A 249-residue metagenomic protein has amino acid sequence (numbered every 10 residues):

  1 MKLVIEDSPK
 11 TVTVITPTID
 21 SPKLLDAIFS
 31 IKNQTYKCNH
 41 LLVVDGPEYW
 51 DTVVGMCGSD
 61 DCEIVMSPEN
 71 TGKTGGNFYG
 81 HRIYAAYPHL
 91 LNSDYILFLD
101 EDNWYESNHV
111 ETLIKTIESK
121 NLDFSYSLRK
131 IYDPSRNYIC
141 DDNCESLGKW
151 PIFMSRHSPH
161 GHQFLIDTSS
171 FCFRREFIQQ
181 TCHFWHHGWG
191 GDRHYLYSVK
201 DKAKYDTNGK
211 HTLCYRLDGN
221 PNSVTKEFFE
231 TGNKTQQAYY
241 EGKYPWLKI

Functional and structural regions predicted by a protein language model:
M1-S30: N-proximal low-complexity "stem/linker" segments adjacent to membrane-targeting elements
F29-N39: Short, acidic, metal-binding catalytic loop of nucleotide-sugar glycosyltransferases
W50-L90: Active-site-proximal specificity loops/subdomain of glycosyltransferases
I96: Short aromatic/hydrophobic "clamp" motif used to bind/position activated sugar donors
E111-C140: Conserved donor NDP-sugar-binding/catalytic core segment of glycosyltransferases
K130-N137, S169, G209-Y239: Active-site donor/metal-binding and catalytic loop motifs of nucleotide-sugar-dependent glycosylation enzymes
H187-Y195: Acidic donor-binding loop at a coil-to-helix junction in glycosyltransferase catalytic cores that engages
Y197-C214: Catalytic donor-sugar/metal-binding loop of nucleotide-sugar-dependent glycosyltransferases
